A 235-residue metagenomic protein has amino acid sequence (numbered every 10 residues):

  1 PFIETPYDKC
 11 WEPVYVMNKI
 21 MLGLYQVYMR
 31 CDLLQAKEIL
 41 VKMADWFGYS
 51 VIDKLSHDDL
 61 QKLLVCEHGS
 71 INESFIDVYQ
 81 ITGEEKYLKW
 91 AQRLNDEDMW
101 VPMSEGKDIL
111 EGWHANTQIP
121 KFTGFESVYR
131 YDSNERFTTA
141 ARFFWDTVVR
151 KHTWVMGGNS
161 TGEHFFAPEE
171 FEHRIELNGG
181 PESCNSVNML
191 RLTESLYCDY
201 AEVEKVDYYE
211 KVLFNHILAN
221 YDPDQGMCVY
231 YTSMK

Functional and structural regions predicted by a protein language model:
P1-K235: Glycan-recognition and catalytic cores of secretory/periplasmic carbohydrate-active enzymes
